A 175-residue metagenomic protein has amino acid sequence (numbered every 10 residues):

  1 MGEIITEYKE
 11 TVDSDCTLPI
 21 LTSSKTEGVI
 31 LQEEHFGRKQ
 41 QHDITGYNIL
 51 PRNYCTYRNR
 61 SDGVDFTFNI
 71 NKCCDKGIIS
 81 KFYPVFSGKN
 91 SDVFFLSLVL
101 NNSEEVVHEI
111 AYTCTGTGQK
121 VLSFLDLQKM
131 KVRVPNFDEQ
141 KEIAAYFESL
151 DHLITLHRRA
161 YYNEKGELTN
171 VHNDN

Functional and structural regions predicted by a protein language model:
M1-N175: Feature detects amphipathic, helix-rich regulatory segments
